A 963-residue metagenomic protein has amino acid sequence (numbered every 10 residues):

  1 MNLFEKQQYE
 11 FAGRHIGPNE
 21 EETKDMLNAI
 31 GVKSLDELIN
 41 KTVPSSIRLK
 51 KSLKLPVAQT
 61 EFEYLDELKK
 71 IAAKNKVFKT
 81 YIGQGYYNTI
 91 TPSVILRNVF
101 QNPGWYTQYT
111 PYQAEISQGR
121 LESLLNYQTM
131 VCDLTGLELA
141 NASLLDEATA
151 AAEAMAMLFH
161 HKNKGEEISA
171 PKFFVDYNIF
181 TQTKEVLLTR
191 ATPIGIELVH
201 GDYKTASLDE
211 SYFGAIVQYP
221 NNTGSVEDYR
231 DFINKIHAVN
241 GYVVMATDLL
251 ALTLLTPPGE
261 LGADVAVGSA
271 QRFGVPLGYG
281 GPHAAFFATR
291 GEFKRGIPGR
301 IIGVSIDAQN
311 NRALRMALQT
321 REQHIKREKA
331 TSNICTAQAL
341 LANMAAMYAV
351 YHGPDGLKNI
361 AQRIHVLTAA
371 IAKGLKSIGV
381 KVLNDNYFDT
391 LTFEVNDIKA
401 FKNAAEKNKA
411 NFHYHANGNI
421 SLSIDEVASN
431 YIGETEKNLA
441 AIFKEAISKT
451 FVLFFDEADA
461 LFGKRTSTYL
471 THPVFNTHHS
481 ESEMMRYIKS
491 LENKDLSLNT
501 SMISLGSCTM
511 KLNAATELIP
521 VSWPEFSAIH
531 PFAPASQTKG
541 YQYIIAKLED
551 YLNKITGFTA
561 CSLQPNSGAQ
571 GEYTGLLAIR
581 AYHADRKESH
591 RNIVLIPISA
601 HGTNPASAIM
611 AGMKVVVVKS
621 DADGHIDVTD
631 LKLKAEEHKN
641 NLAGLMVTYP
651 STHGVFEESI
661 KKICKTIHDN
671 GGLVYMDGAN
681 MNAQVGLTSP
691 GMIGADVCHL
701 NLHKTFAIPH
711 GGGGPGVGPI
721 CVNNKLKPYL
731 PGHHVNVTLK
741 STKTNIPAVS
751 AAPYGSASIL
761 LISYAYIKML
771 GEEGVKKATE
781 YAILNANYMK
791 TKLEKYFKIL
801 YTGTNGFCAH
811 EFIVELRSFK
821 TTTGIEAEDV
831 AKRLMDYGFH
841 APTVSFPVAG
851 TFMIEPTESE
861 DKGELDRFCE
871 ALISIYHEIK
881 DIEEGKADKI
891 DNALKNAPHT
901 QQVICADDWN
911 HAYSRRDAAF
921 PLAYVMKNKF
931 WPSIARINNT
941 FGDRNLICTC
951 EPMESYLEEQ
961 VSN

Functional and structural regions predicted by a protein language model:
N2-A29, K41-Y81, I90-Y106, Y112-E115 (+11 more regions): Non-catalytic terminal extensions of PLP-dependent enzymes
Y112-I116, D133-A152, L552-L577: Short loop-beta-helix segment that forms the pyridoxal 5′-phosphate
A140, E197-G201, L383, H413 (+3 more regions): General small-molecule cofactor/ligand-binding pocket signal
T149-A313, L375, T392-V395, N403 (+3 more regions): Conserved PLP-enzyme active-site core in the AAT-like
V275-A288, E292-F293, A337-L341, S421-I424 (+5 more regions): Conserved phosphate/anionic-ligand binding catalytic regions in large, soluble enzymes, centered on
G281-E292, G296-H352, L645, L687 (+2 more regions): Core active-site phosphate/anionic-ligand binding loop and the adjoining beta-turn-alpha structural block in enzyme
D425-T466: Walker A/P-loop NTP-binding motif of AAA+ ATPase domains
